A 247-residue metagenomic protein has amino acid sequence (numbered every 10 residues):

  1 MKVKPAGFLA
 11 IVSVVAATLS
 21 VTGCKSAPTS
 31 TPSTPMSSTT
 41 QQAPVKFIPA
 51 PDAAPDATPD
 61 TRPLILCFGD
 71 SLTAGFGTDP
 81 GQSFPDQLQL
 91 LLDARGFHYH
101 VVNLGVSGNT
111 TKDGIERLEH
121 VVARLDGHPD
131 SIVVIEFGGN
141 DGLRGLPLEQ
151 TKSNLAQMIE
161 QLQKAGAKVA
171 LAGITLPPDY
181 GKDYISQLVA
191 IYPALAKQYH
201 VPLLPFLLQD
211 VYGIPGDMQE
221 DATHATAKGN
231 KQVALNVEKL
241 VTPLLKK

Functional and structural regions predicted by a protein language model:
M1-V12: Bacterial N-terminal signal peptides that target proteins for export
S20-G23: C-terminal motif of bacterial Sec signal peptides marking the signal peptidase cleavage site
K25-P28: Bacterial signal peptide processing site
S37-S107, E119-H128: Serine-esterase "nucleophile elbow" of acetyl-processing enzymes
L72-G75, D79, G105-T110, N140-G142 (+1 more regions): Short histidine/acidic/glycine/proline-rich micro-motifs that form metal- and phosphate-coordinating active-site loops
G81-F84, T110, G114, N230: Conserved donor sugar-nucleotide recognition element shared by glycan-biosynthetic enzymes
I115-K247: Alpha-helical cap/lid subdomain in secreted, periplasmic, or secretory-pathway luminal O-acyl-processing enzymes
